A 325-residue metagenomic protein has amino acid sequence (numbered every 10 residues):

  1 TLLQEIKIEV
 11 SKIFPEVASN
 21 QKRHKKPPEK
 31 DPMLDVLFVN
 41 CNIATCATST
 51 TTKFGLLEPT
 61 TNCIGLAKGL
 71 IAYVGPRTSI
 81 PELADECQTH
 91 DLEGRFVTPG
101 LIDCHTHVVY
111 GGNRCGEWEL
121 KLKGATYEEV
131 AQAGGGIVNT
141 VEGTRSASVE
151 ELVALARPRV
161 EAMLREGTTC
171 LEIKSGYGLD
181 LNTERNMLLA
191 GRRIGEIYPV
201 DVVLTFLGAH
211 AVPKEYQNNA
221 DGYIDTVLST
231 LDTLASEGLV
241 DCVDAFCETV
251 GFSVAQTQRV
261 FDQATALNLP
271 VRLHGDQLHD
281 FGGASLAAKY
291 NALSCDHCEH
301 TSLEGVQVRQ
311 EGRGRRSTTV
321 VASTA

Functional and structural regions predicted by a protein language model:
L2-L83: N-terminal metal-binding scaffold of metallo-dependent hydrolase/deaminase domains
L37, G100-I102, V271: Residue-level marker for buried hydrophobic side chains located in beta-strands that build the well-ordered beta-sheet
C41, I64, G69, G94 (+7 more regions): Divalent metal-coordination and catalytic microenvironments
R77-D85, A287-A288, V308-R309: Short loop/helix-cap segments at secondary-structure boundaries that form the rim of catalytic
C87-L155: Metal-associated gating/positioning segment near the N- to mid-region
D103, R165, A266-N268, K289 (+1 more regions): Residues at the C-terminal ends
T140-L155, E161, T169-G282: Metal-coordinating catalytic core of metallo-dependent amide/deamination hydrolases
P270-V271, D280-A325: Active-site-adjacent C-terminal substructures of enzyme catalytic domains
